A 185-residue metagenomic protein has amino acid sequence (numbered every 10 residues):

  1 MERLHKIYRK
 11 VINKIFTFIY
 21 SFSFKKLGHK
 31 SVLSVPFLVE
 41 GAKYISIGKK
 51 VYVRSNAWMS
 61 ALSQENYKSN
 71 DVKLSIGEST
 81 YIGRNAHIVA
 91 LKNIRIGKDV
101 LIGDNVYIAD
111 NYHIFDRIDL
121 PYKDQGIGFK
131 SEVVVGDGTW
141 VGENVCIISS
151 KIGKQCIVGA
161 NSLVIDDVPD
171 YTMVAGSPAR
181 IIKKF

Functional and structural regions predicted by a protein language model:
M1-Y44: Extended, small-residue-rich solenoid/repeat segments and analogous flexible loops that form exposed scaffolds
Y8-K14, S31, F115-L120, T139-C146 (+2 more regions): Short, highly charged low-complexity linear segments
K26, L38, Y44, I114 (+2 more regions): Residue-level preference for alpha-helix termini and adjacent loops
V32, L101, W140, I157 (+1 more regions): Short-chain dehydrogenase/reductase
V39, I148, A160: Small/polar loops that bind or transfer phosphate-bearing groups
A42-I152, S177-P178, F185: Flexible, glycine/small-residue-enriched loop-and-beta-strand segment within the central core of proteins
K151-A175, A179: C-terminal/domain-terminus segments
P169, K184-F185: Short alpha-helix boundary/capping motifs
